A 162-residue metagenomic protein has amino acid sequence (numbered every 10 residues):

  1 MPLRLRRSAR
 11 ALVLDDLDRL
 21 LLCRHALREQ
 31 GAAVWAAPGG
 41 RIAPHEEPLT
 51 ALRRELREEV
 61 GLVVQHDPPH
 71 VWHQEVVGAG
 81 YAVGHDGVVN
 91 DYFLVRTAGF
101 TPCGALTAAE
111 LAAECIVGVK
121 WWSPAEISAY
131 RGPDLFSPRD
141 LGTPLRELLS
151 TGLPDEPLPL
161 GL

Functional and structural regions predicted by a protein language model:
M1-A36, L49, V63-V64: N-terminal strand-loop-strand
R7, A33, G87-F93, K120: Short beta-strand micro-motifs in enzyme catalytic cores
V13, L94-R96, K120-S123: Short, well-ordered beta-strand micro-motif
C23, H45, I127-Y130: Residues that scaffold the ATP/ADP-binding catalytic core of kinase and kinase-like folds
A33, T101-L162: Nudix hydrolase/Nudix homology domain
A37-V71: The catalytic Nudix box helix
I42, V64, T97, P124-I127: Hydrophobic pocket-lining residues within nucleotide cofactor-binding pockets
G61-A108: Active-site segment of metal-dependent pyrophosphate-handling enzymes, primarily the Nudix hydrolase catalytic core
